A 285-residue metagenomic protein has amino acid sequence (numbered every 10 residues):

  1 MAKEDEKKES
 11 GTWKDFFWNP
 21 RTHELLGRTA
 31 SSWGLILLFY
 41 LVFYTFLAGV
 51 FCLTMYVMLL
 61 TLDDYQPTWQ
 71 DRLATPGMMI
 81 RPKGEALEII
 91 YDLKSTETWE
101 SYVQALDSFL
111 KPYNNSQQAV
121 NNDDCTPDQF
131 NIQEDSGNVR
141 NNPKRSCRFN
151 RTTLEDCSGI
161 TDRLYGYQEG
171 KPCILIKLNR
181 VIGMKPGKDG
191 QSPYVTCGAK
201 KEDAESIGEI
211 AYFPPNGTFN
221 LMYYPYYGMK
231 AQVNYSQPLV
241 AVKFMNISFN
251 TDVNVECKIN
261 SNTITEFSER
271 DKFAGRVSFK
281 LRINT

Functional and structural regions predicted by a protein language model:
M1-K8: Short, non-transmembrane cytosolic segments of multipass membrane proteins
E9-S31: Membrane-proximal N-terminal segments immediately preceding the first transmembrane helix
L35-A48: Transmembrane alpha-helices of multi-pass eukaryotic membrane proteins
L47-L59: Membrane-embedded alpha-helices of multi-pass membrane proteins, especially ion channels and transporters
D63-L154: Juxtamembrane non-transmembrane segments of integral membrane proteins
V120-A241, N246: Structured extramembrane domains adjacent to transmembrane segments
P238-T285: Compact beta-sheet-dominated globular domain cores
